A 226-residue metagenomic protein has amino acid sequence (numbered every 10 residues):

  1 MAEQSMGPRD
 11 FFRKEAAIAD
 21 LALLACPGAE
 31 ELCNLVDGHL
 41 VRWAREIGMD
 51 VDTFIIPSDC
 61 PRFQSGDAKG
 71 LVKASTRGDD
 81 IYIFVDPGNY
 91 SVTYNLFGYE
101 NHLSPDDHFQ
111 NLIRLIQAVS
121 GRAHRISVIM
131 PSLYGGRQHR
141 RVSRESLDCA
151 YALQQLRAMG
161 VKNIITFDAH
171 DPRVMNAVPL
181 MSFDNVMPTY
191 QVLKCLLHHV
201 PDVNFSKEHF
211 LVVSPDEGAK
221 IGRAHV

Functional and structural regions predicted by a protein language model:
M1-H225: PRPP-associated nucleotide enzymes
